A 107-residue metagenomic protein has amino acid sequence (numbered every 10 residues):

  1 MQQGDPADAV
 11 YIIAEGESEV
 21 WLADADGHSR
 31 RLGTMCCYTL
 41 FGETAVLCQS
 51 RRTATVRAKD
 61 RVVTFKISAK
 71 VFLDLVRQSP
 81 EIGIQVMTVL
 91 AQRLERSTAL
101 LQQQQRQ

Functional and structural regions predicted by a protein language model:
M1, D74-L75, L100: Short helix-to-loop capping/linker segments positioned immediately adjacent to catalytic or ligand/cofactor-binding
M1-A23: Regulatory nucleotide-sensing modules
Q2, R77-Q78, Q107: Tandem CBS (Cystathionine beta-synthase) repeat/Bateman regulatory domains
V20, L94-S97: Hydrophobic recognition helices of helix-based DNA-binding modules
A25-S29: Short, solvent-exposed loop/turn segments that connect beta-strands within catalytic domains and beta-strand-rich
R31-T88, E95: Cyclic-nucleotide recognition modules
A99-Q107: Signal-transducing coiled-coil/dimerization helices and immediately adjacent hinge/linker segments that couple sensory
